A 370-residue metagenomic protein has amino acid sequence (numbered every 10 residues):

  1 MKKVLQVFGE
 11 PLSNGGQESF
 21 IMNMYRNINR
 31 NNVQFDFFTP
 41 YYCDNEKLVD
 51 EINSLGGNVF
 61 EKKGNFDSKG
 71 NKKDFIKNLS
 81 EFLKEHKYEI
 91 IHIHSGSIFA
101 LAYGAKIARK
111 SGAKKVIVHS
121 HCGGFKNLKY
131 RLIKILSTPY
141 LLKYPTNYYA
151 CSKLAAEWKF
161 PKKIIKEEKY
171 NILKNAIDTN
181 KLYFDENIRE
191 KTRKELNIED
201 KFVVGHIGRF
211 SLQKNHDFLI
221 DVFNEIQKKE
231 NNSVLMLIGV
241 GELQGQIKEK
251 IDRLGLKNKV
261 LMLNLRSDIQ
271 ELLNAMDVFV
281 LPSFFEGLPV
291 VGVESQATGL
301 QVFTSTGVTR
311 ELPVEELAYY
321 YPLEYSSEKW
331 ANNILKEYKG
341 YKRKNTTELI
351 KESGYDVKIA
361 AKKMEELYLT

Functional and structural regions predicted by a protein language model:
Q6-K77, K169, E242, L367: N-terminal strand-loop element at the rim of the active site of nucleotide-sugar-dependent glycosyltransferases
G15-N23, F202, H206-E225, E242-K248: A conserved mid-protein helix/loop that constitutes part of the nucleotide-sugar donor-binding site
Y144-F184: A short, active-site helix/loop in glycosyltransferases that binds the activated sugar's phosphate group
Y183-I198: A short helix/loop element that forms part of the nucleotide-sugar donor recognition site in Leloir-type
K248-N264: Nucleotide-activated donor-binding/catalytic signature segment of Leloir-type glycosyltransferases, i.e., the conserved
L265, F284: Aromatic "clamp/platform" in nucleotide-sugar-dependent glycosyltransferases that forms part of the donor/acceptor
E311-Y338, K358: Change "using UDP/GDP/dTDP sugars" to "using nucleotide sugars
Y341-T370: A charged, aromatic-enriched C-terminal amphipathic alpha-helix characteristic of glycosyltransferases across folds
